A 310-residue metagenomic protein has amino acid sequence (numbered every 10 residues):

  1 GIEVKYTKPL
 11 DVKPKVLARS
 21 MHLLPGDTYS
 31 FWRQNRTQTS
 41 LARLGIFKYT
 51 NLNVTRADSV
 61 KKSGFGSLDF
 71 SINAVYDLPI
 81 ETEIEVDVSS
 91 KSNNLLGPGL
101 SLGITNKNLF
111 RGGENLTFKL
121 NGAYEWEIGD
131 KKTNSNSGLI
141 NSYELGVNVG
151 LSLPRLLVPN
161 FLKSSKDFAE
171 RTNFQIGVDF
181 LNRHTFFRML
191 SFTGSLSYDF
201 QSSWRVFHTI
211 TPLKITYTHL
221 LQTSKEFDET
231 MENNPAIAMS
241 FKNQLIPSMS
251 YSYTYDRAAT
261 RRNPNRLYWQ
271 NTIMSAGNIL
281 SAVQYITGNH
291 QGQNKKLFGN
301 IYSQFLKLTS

Functional and structural regions predicted by a protein language model:
G1-S90, G103, W126: Periplasmic polypeptide-binding modules associated with outer-membrane biogenesis and secretion
K5-V12, W32, E81, K131-S310: Transmembrane beta-strand segments of outer-membrane beta-barrel domains in Gram-negative and organellar OMPs
S20-L24, T37-S40, L44, D87 (+9 more regions): Generic, well-ordered alpha-helical scaffold segments in large soluble proteins
S20-M21, I80-S92, L100-L102, N106 (+3 more regions): Transmembrane beta-strand segments that form the barrel wall of outer-membrane beta-barrel proteins
L44-K48, A74-I80, N106-N115, V158 (+1 more regions): Secondary-structure transition/capping motifs at alpha-helix termini and the adjoining loop/turn into the next element
N51, D69, N115-T117, Y268: Residues at or immediately flanking beta-strands
S59-G64, K91-L95, F110-G112, H184-F186 (+1 more regions): Short glycine/serine/proline-enriched coil/turn segments at secondary-structure junctions
